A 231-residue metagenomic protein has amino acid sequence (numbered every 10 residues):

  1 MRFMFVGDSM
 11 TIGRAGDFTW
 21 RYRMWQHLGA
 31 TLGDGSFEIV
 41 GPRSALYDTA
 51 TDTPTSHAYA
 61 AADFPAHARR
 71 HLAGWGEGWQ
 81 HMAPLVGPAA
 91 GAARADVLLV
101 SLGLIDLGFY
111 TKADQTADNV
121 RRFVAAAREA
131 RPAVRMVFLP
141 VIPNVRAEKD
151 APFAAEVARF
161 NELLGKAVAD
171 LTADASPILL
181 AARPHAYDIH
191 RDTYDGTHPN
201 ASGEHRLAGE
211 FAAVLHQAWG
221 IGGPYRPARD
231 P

Functional and structural regions predicted by a protein language model:
M4, M10-D118: Conserved SGNH/GDSL esterase-like catalytic core that processes O-acyl groups on lipids and polysaccharides
M4-V6, D192-P231: Histidine-centered active-site loop/cap adjacent to the catalytic His in serine esterases/O-acetyl transfer systems
T11, W25, G29-G33, G103 (+5 more regions): Sec-exported extracytoplasmic/periplasmic mature domains
G13-G16, D106-A113, V145-A154, D188-Y194: Extracytoplasmic/secreted cell-surface and envelope-processing proteins
G16, W20, M82, V86 (+6 more regions): Stable alpha-helical elements in mature extracytoplasmic
T31-S44, F138-L139, L180-A181, I221-P227: Surface-exposed patches in mature extracellular/periplasmic domains of secreted proteins
S101-G108, V124-R159, P184: Active-site segments of SGNH/GDSL-like serine hydrolases that catalyze O-acetyl group transfer/hydrolysis on lipids
P143-A182, A201-H205: Substrate-gating cap/lid alpha-helix
